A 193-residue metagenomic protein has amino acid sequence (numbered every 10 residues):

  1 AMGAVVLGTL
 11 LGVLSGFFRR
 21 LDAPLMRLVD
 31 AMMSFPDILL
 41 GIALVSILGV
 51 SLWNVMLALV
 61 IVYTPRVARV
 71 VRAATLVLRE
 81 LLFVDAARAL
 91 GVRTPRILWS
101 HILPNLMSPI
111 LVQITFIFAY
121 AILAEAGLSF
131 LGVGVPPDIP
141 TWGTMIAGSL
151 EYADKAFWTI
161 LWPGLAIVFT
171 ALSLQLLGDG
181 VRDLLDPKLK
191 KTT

Functional and structural regions predicted by a protein language model:
A1-T193: Alpha-helical transmembrane segments of integral membrane proteins, especially multi-pass inner/plasma-membrane
